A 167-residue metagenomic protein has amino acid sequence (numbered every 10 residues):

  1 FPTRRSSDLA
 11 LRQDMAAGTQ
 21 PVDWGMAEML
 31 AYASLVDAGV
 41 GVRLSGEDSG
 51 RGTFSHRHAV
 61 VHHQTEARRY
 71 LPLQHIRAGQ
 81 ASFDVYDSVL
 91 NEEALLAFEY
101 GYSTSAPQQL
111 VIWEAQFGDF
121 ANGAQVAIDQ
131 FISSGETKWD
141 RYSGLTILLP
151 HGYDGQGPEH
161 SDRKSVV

Functional and structural regions predicted by a protein language model:
F1-S6: Short, small-residue-biased leader/transition segments that mark boundaries at the very start of proteins
L9-E28: Cofactor-pocket helix-loop regions in the catalytic cores of large enzyme subunits
W24-G41, G50: Active-site pocket-lining segments that scaffold enzyme catalytic pockets across diverse folds
D37, L44-V167: Conserved thiamine diphosphate
